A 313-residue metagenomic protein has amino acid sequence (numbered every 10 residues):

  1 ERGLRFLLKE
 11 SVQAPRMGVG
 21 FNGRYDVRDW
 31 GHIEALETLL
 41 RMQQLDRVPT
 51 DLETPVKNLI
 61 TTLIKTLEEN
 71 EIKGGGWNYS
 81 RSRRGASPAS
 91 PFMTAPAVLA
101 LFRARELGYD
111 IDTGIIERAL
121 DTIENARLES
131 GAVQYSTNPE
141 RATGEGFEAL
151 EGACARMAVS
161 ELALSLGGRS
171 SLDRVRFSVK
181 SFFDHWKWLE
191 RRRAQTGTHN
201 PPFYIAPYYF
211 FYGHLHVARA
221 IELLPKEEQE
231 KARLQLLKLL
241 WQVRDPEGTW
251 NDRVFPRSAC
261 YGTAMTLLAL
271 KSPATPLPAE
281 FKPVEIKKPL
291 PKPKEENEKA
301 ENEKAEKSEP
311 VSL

Functional and structural regions predicted by a protein language model:
E1, V12-E117, N125-Q235, T249-P283 (+2 more regions): An alpha-helical repeat/solenoid feature that recognizes helix-turn-helix modules
T122: Active-site neighborhood of glycoside hydrolase catalytic domains
L240-W241: TPR/TPR-like (Sel1-like) alpha-helical repeat modules
D245-P246: The feature captures the short pre-catalytic strand/loop hairpin that immediately precedes and shapes the active-site
